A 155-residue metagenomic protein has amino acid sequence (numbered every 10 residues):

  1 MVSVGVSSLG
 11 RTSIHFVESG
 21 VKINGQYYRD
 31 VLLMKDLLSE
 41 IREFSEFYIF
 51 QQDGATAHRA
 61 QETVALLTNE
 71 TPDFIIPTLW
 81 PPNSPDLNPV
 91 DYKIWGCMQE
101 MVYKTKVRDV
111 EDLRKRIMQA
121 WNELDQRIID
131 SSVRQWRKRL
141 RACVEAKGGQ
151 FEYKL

Functional and structural regions predicted by a protein language model:
M1-L155: Surface/interface recognition patches
